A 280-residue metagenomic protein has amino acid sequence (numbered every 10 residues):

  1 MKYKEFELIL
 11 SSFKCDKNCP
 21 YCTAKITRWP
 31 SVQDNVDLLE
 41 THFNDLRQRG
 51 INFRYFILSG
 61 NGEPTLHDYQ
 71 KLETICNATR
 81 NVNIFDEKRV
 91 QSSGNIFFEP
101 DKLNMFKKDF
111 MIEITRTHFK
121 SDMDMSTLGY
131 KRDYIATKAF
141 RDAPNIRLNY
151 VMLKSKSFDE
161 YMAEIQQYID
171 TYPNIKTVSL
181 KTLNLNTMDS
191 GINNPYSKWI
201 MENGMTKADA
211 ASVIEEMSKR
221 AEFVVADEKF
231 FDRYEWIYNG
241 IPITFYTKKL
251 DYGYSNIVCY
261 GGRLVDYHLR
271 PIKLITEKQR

Functional and structural regions predicted by a protein language model:
M1-L38: Canonical Radical SAM [4Fe-4S] cluster-binding loop centered on the CxxxCxxC motif and its immediate flanking residues
K2-L10, K17, F43-N52, T187-S190: Glycine/serine-rich loop-strand microenvironments at binding/catalytic pocket rims
N18, N61, S93, G261-G262: Residue-level recognition of short loop/turn positions
K25-T182: Conserved glycine-rich "GG(E/T)P / GGGxP" loop and the immediately following alpha-helix in the radical SAM core
P30, M123-K131, T137-Y252, Y260 (+2 more regions): Radical SAM enzyme [4Fe-4S]-AdoMet core and its adjacent flexible, acidic and glycine-rich loops/tails across
R270-I272: A generic structural motif
